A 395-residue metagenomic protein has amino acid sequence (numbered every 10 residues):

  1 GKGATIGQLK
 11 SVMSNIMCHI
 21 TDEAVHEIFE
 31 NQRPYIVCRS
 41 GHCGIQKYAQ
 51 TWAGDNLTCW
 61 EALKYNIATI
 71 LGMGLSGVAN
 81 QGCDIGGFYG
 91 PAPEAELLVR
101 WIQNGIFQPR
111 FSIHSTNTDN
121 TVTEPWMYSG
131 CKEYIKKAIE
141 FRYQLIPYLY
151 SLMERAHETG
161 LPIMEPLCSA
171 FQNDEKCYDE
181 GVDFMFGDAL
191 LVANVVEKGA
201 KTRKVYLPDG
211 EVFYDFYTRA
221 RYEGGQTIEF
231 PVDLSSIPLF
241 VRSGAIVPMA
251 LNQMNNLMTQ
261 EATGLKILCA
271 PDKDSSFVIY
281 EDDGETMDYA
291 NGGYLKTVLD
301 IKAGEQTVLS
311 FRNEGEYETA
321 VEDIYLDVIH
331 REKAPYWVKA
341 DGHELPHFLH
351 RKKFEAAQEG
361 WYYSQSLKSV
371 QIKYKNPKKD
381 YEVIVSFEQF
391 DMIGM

Functional and structural regions predicted by a protein language model:
G1-S236, R242: Catalytic-domain carbohydrate-binding cleft regions of carbohydrate-active enzymes
Q8, A68-I70, D179-G181, G225 (+7 more regions): N-terminal functional modules and adjacent low-complexity/disordered segments of proteins
P34-I36, F184, L190, I237 (+4 more regions): A broad, low-specificity signal marking well-ordered, structured residues that form hydrophobic/aromatic
K47, E96, T121, G181 (+8 more regions): Alpha-helical structural elements
G199, G225, P377-V383: Solvent-exposed, conformationally flexible loop/turn segments
V205, I228-F230, L299, L345 (+1 more regions): Generic detection of short hydrophobic beta-strand segments and adjacent strand-loop junctions
D215-L234, K339-S369: Solvent-exposed beta-strand/loop surfaces of large extracellular or lumenal domains
V241-H343, K352, S364-Q365, I372-Y381 (+1 more regions): Accessory, solvent-exposed terminal regions and/or long lumenal/extracellular loops of proteins
